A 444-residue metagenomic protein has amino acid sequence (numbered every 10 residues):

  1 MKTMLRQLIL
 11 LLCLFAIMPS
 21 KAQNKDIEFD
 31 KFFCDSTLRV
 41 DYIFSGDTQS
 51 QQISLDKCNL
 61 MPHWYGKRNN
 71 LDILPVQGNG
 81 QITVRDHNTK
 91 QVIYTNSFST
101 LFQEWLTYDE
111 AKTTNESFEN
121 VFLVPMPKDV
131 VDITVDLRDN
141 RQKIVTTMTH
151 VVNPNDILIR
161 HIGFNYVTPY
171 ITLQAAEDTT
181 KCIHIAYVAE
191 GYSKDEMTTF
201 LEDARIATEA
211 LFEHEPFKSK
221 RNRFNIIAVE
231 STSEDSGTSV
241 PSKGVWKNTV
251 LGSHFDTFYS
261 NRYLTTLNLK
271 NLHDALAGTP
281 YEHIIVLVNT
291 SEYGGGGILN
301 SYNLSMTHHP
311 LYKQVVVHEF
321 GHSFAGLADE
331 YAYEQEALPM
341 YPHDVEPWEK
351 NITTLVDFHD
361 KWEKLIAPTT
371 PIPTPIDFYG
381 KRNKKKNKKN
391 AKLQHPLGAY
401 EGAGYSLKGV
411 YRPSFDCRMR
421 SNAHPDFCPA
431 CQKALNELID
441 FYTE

Functional and structural regions predicted by a protein language model:
M1-D26: Bacterial Sec-dependent N-terminal signal peptides
D26-I53, Y331-E444: Replace "(M1/M4/M9/M12/WLM)" with "(e.g., M1/M4/M8/M9/M12/M26/WLM)" and add "not limited to" to clarify scope
F32-I157: Beta-strand-enriched, solvent-exposed domains that form extended recognition/catalytic surfaces
L158-E215, A228-T238: Fold-level signature of zinc-dependent metallopeptidase catalytic domains
G191-K194, T232-S236, T290-G294, P310-Y312 (+2 more regions): Solvent-exposed loop/turn segments at secondary-structure junctions within structured extracellular/periplasmic domains
M197-F200, G295-E319: Short pre-active-site segment immediately N-terminal to the catalytic Zn-binding motif
R223-L299: Active-site-proximal segments of metallohydrolase catalytic domains
F320-E336: Catalytic Zn2+-binding segment of zinc metalloproteases
